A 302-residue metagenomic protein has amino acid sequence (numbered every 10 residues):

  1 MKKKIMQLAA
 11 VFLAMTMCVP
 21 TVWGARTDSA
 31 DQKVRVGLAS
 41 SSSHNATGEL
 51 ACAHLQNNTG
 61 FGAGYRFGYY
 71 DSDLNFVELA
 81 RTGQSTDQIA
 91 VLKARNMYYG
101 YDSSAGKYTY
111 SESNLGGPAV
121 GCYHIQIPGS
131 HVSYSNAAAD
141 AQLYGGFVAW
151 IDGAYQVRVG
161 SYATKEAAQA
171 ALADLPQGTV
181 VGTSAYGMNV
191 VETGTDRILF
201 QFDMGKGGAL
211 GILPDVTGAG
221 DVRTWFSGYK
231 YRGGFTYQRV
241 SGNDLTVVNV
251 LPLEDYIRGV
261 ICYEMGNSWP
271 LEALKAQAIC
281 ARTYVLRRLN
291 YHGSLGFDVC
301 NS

Functional and structural regions predicted by a protein language model:
K2-S302: Conserved, single-site charged/polar hotspot
